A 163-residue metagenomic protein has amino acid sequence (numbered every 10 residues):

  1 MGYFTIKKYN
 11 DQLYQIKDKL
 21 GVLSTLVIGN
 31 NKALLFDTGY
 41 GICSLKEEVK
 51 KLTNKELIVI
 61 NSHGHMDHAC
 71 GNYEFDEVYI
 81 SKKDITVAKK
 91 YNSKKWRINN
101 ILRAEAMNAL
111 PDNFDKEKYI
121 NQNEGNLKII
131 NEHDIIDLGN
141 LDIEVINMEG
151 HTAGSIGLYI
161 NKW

Functional and structural regions predicted by a protein language model:
M1, N10, K19-G21, Q122-E124 (+2 more regions): Residues that act as N-cap/strand-start positions at coil-to-secondary-structure junctions
G2-K51, G157-W163: Conserved beta-strand hairpin/beta-sheet module of binuclear metal-dependent hydrolase folds, prominently
I6-D11, F114-K118, G139-I143: Short Pro/Gly-enriched beta-strand edge/turn motifs at strand-loop
K32-L35, Y40-G41, Y119, K128 (+2 more regions): Metallo-beta-lactamase
I42-I135: Active-site HxH/HxHxD metal-binding segment of metal-dependent hydrolases
